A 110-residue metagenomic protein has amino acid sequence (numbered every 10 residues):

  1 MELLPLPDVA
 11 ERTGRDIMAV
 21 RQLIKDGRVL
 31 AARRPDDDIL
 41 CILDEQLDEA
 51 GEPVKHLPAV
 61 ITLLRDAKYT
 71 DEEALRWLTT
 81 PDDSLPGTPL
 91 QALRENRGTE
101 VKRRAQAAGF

Functional and structural regions predicted by a protein language model:
M1-F110: Non-transmembrane "mature" sequence context
